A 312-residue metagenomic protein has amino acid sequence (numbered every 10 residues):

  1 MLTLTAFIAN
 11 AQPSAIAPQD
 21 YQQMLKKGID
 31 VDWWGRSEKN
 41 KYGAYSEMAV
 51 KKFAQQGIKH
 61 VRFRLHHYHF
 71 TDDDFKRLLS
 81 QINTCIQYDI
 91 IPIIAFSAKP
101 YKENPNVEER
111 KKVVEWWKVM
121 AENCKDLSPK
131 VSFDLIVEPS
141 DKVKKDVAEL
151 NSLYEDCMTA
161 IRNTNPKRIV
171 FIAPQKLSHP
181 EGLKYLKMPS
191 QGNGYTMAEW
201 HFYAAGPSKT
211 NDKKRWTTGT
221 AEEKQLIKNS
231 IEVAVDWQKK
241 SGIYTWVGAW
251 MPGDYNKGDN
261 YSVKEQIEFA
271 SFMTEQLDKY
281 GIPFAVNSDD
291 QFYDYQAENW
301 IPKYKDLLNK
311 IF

Functional and structural regions predicted by a protein language model:
M1-P13: Bacterial Sec-dependent N-terminal signal peptides
A15-I169, P174-Y185: Active-site mouth of glycoside hydrolases
V31-W34, W250-D259: Short, local alpha-helical segments
R64-H66, G248-M251, N287-D290: Short, loop-centered acidic/histidine patches that primarily coordinate divalent metals
P105-K118, Y195, Y261-E265, E298-K303: Aromatic- and acidic-residue-enriched segments that line the glycan-binding/catalytic groove of carbohydrate-active
V114, K118-G253, F272-E275, K279-I282: Active-site region of glycoside hydrolase catalytic domains
G258-F312: Aromatic-rich peripheral "rim/lid" segments of glycoside hydrolase catalytic domains that contact and position glycan
